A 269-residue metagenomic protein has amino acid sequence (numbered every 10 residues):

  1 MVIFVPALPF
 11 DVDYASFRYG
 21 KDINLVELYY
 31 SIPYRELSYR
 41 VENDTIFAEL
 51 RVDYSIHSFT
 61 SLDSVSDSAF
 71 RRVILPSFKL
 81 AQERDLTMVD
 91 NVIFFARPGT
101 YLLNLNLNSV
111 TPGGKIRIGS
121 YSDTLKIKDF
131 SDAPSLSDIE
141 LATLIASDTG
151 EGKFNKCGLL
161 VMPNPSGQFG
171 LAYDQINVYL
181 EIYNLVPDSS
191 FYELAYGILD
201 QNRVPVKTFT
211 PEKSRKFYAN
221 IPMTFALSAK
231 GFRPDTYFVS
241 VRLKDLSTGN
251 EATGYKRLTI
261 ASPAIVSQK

Functional and structural regions predicted by a protein language model:
M1-K269: Intrinsically disordered, low-complexity terminal regions enriched in Ser/Thr/Pro/Gly and charged residues
